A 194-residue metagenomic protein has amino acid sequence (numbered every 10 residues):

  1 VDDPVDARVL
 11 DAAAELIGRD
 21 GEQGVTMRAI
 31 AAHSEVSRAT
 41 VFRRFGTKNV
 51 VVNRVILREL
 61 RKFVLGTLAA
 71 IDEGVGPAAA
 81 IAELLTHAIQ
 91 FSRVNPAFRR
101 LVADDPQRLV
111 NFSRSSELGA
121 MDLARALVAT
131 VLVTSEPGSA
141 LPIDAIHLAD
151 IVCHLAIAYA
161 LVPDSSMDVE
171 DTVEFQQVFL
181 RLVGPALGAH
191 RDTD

Functional and structural regions predicted by a protein language model:
V1-H33, V50, D72: Basic, helix-initiating cap at the start of DNA-binding domains
V9-I17, F63, T67, A88: Short hydrophobic clusters on alpha-helical segments that form packing/core surfaces in small helical domains
T26, F98-A103, V110-N111, A140 (+2 more regions): Short, hydrophobic secondary-structure boundary micro-motifs
S34-F45: Short hydrophobic/aromatic patch on the recognition helix
V52-E59: Alpha-helical DNA-contacting segments of helix-turn-helix folds
R54, T67-A97, A149: Hydrophobic alpha-helical connector segments
V64, R100, L109-S139, I146-C153: Amphipathic alpha-helical packing segments from all-alpha helical-bundle domains
Q90-V94, T130, T134, D150-V169 (+1 more regions): Amphipathic C-terminal alpha-helical segment
